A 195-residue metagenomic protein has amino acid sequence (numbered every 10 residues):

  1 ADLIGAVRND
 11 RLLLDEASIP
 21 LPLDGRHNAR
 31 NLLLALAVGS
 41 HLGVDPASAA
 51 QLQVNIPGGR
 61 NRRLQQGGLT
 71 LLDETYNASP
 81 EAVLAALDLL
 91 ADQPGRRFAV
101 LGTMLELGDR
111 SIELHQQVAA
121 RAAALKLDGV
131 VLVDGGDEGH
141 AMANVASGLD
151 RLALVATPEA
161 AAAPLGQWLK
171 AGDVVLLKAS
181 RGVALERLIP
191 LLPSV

Functional and structural regions predicted by a protein language model:
A1-L3: Conserved phosphate-donor
G5-R11: A short, compositionally biased
R8, A17-V195: ATP-dependent carboxylate-amine ligase
